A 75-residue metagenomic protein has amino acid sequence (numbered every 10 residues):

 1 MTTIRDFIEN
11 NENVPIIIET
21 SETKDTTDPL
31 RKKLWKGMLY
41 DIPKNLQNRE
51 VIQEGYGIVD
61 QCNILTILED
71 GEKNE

Functional and structural regions predicted by a protein language model:
T2-I4, M38: Short, structural beta-strand-to-alpha-helix junction motif
N11-N13: Short proline/glycine-enriched turn/loop motifs at strand-loop junctions of beta-rich domains
P15-K73: Acidic, low-complexity, intrinsically disordered interaction modules
